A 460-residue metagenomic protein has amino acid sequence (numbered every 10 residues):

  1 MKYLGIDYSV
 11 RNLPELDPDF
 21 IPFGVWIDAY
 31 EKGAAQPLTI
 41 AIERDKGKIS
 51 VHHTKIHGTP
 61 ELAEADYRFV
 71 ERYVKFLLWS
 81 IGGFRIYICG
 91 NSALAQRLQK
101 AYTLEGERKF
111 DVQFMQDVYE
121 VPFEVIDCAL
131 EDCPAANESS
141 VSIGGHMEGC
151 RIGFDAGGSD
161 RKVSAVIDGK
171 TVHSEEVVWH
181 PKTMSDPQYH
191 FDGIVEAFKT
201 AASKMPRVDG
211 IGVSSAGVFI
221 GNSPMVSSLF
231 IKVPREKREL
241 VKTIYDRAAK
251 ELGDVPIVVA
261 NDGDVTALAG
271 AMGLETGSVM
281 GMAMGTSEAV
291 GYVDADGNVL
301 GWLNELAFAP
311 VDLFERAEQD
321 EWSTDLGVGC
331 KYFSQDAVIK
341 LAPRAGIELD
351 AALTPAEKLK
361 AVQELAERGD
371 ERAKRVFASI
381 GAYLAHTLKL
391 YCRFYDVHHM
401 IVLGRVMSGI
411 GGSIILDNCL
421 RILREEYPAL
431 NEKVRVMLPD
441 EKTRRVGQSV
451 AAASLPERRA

Functional and structural regions predicted by a protein language model:
M1-S80: Short Lys/Arg-enriched alpha/beta "domain-start" segment
Y3-P14, A65, T171-D192, D254-V255 (+2 more regions): Glycine-rich phosphate-binding loop plus the immediately following alpha-helix
D28-Y30, Q36-E61, A156-E196, M225-I231 (+1 more regions): Short glycine-rich, Thr/Ser-proximal phosphate-binding strand/loop in the N-terminal lobe of ATP-dependent enzymes
A35-S50, G210, S215-N222, L326-Y383 (+2 more regions): A mobile "lid/hinge" subdomain adjacent to the ATP/sugar-phosphate binding pocket shared across diverse ATP-dependent
H57-V70, L77-I81, S92-A129, V177-D192 (+5 more regions): Glycine-rich phosphate-binding loop and adjoining helix at the ATP-binding site of ATP-dependent phosphoryl-transfer
S80-S92, R207-A216, Y395-V406: Short glycine-rich phosphate-binding loop at a beta-alpha junction
E138-V172, G281-D296, Q335-D350: Gly/Thr-rich phosphate-binding beta-strand-loop-beta motif of the actin/hexokinase/Hsp70
R375-Y395, R405-A460: Internal alpha/beta domain cores that form substrate/cofactor-binding pockets in large enzymes and binding proteins
